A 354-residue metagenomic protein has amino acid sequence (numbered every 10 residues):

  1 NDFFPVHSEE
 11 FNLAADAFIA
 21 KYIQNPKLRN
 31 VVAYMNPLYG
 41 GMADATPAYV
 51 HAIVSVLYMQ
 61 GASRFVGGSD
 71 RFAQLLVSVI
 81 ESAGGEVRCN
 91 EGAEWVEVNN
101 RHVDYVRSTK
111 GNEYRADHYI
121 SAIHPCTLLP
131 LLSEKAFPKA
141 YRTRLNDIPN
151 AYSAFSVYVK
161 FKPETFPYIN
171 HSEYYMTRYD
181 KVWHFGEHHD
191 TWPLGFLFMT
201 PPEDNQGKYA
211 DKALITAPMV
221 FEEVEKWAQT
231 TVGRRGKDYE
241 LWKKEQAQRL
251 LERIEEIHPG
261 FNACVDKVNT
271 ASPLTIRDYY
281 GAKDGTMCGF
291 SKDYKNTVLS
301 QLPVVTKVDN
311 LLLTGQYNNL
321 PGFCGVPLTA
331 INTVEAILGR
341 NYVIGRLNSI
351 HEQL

Functional and structural regions predicted by a protein language model:
N1-A45: Rossmann-like flavin
R29-Y39, E256-L320: A glycine-rich dinucleotide-binding beta-alpha-beta segment and adjacent secondary-structure elements that constitute
V31-M59, S63, T306-D309: Active-site-adjacent "gating/activation" loops or surface patches in catalytic cores
A52-D104: Helical element adjacent to the flavin cofactor pocket in flavoenzyme catalytic cores
E94-K208: Mid-domain catalytic core of redox enzymes that form a hydrophobic substrate pocket/lid adjacent to a catalytic redox
V98, G339-L354: Active-site-proximal substrate-binding core of FAD-dependent oxidoreductases
E164-A271: C-terminal segments that line or cap access tunnels to active or ligand-binding sites in enzymes and enzyme-associated
Q316-N341: A conserved FAD-binding loop/helix module that cradles the flavin
